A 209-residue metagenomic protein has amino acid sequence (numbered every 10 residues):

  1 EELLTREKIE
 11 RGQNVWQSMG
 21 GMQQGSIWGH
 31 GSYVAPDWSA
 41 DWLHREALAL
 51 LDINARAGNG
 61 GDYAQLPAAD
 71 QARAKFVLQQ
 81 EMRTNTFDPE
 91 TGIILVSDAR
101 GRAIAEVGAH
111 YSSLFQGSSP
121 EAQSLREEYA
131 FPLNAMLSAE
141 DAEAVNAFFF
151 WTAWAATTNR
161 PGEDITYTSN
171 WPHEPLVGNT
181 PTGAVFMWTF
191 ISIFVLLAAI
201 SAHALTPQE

Functional and structural regions predicted by a protein language model:
E1-A184: Soluble extramembrane regions of membrane proteins in the secretory/endomembrane system
A184-L196: Alpha-helical transmembrane segments
V195-E209: Juxtamembrane interface at the cytosolic side of transmembrane helices
